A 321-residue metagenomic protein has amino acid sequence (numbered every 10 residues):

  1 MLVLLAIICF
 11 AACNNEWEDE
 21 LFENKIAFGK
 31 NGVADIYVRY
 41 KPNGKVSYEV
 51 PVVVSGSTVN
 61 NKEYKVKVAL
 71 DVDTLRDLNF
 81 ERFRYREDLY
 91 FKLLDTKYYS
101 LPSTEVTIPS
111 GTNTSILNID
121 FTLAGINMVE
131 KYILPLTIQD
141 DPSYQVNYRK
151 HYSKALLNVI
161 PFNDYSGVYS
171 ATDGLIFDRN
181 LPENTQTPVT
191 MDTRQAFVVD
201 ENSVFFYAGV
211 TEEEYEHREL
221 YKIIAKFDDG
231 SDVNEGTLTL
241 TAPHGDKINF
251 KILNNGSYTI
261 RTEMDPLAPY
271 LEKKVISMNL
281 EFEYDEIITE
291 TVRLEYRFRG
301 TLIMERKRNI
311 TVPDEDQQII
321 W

Functional and structural regions predicted by a protein language model:
M1-L4: Sec-dependent signal peptide recognition, specifically the positively charged N-region followed immediately by
I8-A12: C-terminal motif of bacterial Sec signal peptides marking the signal peptidase cleavage site
N14-V106, I116, D120-I133, Q139-W321: Intrinsically disordered, low-complexity regulatory regions in eukaryotic proteins
I108-S110: Multi-pass membrane catalytic core of lipid/isoprenoid biosynthesis enzymes
